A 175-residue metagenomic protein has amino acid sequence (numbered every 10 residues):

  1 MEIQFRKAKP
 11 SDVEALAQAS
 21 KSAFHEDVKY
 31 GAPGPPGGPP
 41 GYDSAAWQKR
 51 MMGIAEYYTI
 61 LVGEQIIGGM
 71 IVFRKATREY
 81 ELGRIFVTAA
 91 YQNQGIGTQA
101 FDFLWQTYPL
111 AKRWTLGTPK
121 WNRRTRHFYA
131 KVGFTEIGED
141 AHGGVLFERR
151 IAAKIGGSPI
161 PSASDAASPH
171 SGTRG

Functional and structural regions predicted by a protein language model:
M1-S11, A153-I155, I160: Conserved N-terminal entry element of GNAT/NAT acetyltransferase domains
K21-W47: Conserved GNAT-fold acetyl-CoA-binding loop/helix
A45-T59: A short helix-loop-beta-strand connector motif used in the catalytic cores of GNAT acetyltransferases and, in some
T59, Q65-R74, E81, F86: Conserved beta-strand in the GNAT
I85-Q92, T118-K120: A short, internal acetyl-CoA/4′-phosphopantetheine-binding micro-motif in the GNAT/acyltransferase core
V87, N93-Q106, H127-K131: Conserved acetyl-CoA-binding loop-helix of GNAT-fold acetyltransferases
Y108-K120: Conserved GNAT acetyl-CoA-binding A-motif
G117, T135, A141-D165, P169-H170 (+1 more regions): Terminal substrate-recognition subdomain of acyl/acetyltransferases
